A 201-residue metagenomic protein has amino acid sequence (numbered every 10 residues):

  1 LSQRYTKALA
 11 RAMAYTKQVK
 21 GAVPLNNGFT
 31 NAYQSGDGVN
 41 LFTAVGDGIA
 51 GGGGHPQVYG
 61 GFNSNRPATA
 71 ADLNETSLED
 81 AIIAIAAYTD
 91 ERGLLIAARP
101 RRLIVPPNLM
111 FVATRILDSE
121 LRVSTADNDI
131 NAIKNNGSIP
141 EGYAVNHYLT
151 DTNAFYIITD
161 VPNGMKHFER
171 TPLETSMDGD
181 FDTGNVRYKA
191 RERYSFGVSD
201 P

Functional and structural regions predicted by a protein language model:
L1-Y33, L103, Y188-A190: Long, contiguous amphipathic alpha-helices that act as assembly "spine/axial" helices in icosahedral shell and virion
A8, A12-V19, L41, P107 (+2 more regions): Generic detector of bulky aromatic hydrophobic side chains
K17-H55: Glycine-rich, mobile lid/loop segments that gate access to catalytic sites or pores
T30-Q34, E91-I96: Surface-exposed acidic, glycine-flexible loop patches that form ligand/cofactor-binding and adhesion interfaces
A44-E91, A97-R102, N108-P201: Sequence/fold signature of self-assembling virion shell proteins
